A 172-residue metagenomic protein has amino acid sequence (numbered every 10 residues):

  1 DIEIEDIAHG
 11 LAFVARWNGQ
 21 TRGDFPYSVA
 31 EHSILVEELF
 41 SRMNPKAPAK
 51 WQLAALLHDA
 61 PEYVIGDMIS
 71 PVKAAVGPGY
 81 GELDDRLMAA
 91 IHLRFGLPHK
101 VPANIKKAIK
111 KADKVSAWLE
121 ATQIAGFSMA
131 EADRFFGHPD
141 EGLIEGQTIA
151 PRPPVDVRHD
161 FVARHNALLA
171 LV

Functional and structural regions predicted by a protein language model:
D1-V172: Metal-dependent phosphohydrolase cores
